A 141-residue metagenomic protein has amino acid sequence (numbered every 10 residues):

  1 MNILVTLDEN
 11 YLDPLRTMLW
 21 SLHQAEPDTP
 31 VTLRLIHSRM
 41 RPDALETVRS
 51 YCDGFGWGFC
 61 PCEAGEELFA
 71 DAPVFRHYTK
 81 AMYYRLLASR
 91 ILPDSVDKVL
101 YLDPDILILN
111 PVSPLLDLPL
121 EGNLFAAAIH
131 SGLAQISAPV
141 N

Functional and structural regions predicted by a protein language model:
M1-N141: Glycosyltransferase catalytic domains, chiefly GT-A lineage
